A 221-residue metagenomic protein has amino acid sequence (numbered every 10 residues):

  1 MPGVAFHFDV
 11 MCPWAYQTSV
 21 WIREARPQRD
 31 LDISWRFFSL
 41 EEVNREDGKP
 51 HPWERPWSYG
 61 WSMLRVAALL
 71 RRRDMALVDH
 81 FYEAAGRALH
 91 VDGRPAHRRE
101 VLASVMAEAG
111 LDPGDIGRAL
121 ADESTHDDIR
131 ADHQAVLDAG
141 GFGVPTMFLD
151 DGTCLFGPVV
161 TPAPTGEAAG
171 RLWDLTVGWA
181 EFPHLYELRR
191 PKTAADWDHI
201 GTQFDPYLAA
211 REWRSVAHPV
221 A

Functional and structural regions predicted by a protein language model:
M1-H7, D79, A84, G114-A119: Long, low-complexity, intrinsically disordered polar/charged segments
M1-I22: Local sequence-structure signature of Cys/Sec-based thiol-disulfide redox active-site neighborhoods
D9, L89-H90, A119-L120: Short, contiguous strand/loop micro-motifs
M11, D74, D122-T125: Short beta->alpha junction loops/turns
Y16-L102, T176-W179, E187-P191, D196-H199: Structural alpha/beta surface segment adjacent to cysteine/selenocysteine redox centers across thiol/disulfide enzymes
W21-E24, R99-A221: C-terminal cap of thioredoxin/glutaredoxin-like
